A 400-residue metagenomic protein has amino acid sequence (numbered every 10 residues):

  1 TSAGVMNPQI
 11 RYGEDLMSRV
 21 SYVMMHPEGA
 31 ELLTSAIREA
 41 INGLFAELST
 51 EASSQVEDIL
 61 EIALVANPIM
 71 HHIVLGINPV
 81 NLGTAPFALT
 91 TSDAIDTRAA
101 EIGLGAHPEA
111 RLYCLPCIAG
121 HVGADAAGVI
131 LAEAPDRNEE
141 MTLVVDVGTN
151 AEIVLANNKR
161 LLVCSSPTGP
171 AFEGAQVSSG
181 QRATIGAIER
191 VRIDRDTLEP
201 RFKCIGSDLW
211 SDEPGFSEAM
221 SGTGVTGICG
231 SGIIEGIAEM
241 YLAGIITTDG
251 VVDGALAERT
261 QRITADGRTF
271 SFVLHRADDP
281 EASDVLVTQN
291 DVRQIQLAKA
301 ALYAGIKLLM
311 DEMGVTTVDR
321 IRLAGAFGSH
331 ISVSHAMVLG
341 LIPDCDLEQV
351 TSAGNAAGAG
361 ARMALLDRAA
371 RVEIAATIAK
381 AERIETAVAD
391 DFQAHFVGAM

Functional and structural regions predicted by a protein language model:
T1-L75, N81-T84, Y113: N-terminal glycine/serine-rich phosphate-binding loop of ATP-dependent small-molecule kinases, especially carbohydrate
T1-M17, N81-A94, G128-L131, D136-G227 (+2 more regions): Glycine-rich phosphate-binding loop of actin/hexokinase-like ATP-binding domains
E39-A52, A126-V129, I295-T317: Phosphate/ATP-binding catalytic cores across multiple sugar-kinase/actin-like superfamilies, primarily ASKHA
A66-N81, A265, V315, A326-D346 (+1 more regions): Short glycine/threonine-rich loop-to-helix capping motif typified by GTGT followed within a few residues by an Asp-Pro
T91-E133: Active-site neighborhood for divalent-cation/phosphate handling
R111-A126, D136, M363-M400: Acidic, glycine/GT-rich loop-and beta-edge segments that sit at the periphery of enzyme/chaperone cores
N157-K159, Q176, K307, D311-I378: Catalytic phosphate/nucleotide-handling subdomain of diverse soluble enzymes
Y241-D311: A contiguous, well-structured pocket-lining segment that forms one wall/lid of small-molecule binding clefts in soluble
